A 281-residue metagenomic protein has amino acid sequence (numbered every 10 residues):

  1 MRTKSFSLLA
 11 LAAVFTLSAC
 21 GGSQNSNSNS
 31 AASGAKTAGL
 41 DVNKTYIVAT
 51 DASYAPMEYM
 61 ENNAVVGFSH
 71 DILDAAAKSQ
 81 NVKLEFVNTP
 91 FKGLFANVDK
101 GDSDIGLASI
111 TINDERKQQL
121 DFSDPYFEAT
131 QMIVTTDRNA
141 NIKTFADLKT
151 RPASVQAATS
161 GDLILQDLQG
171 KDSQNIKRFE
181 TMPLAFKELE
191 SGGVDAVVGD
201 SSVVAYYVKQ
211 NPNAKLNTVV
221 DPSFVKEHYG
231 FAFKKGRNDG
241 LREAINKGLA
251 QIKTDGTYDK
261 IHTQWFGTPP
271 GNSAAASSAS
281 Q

Functional and structural regions predicted by a protein language model:
T16-A19: C-terminal motif of bacterial Sec signal peptides marking the signal peptidase cleavage site
G21-S23, H70-S79, T159, F231-T268: Extended ligand-binding regions for polar small-molecule ligands
N29-S109, D255: Extracytoplasmic small-molecule ligand-binding "clamshell" domains of the periplasmic binding protein/Venus flytrap
Y46-T50, F145-S160: Short loop->beta-strand "edge-of-pocket" segments that line small-molecule binding or catalytic clefts across diverse
A52, E128-T135, S201, A205 (+2 more regions): Periplasmic-binding protein-like
M60, L73-N81, G161-E180, V208-N213: Ligand-binding cleft/hinge of the Venus flytrap
K83-D147, P222-S223: Acidic, polar ligand-binding/catalytic clefts
A108-Q118, Q166-D167, E190-S191, D195-V225: A ligand-binding cleft/hinge motif common to bilobed small-molecule-binding domains
